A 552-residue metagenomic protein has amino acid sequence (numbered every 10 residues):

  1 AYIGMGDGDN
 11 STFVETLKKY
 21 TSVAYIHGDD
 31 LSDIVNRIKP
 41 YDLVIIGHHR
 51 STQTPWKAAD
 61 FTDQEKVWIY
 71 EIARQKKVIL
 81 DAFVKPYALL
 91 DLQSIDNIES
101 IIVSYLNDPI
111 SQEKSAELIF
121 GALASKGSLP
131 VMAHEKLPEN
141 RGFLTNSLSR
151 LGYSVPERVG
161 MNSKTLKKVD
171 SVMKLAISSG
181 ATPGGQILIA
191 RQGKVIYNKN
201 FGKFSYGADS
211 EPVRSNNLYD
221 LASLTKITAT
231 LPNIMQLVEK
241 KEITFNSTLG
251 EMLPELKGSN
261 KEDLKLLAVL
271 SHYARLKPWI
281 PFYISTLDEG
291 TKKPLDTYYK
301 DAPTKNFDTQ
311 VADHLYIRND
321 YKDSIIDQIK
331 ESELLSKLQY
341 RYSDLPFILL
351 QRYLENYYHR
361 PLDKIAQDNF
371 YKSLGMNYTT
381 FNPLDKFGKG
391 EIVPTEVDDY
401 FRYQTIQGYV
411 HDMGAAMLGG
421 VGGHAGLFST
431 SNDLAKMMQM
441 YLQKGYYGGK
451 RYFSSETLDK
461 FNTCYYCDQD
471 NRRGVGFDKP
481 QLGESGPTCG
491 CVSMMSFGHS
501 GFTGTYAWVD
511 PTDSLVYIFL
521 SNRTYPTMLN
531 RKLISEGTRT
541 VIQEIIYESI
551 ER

Functional and structural regions predicted by a protein language model:
A1-G160: C-terminal non-catalytic regions of proteins with extracellular/luminal or membrane-system context
H27, D33, L129-P138, Q443 (+6 more regions): Short, gly/Ser/Thr-rich active-site loops of penicillin-recognizing serine hydrolases
V159-L221, E242-T244, D412, M528-L529: Short, conserved catalytic-motif segment at the N-terminal edge
K167-K174, I187, G193, N217-S247 (+4 more regions): Active-site SXXK
S179-Q186, A208-V269, E333-P346, G422-A425: Short active-site loop at a secondary-structure junction that contains or immediately precedes the catalytic residue(s)
E262-M495: Short, surface-exposed loop or secondary-structure junction motifs that flank catalytic or metal-binding residues
S496, T503-V516: Short, surface-exposed beta-strand/loop micro-motifs that present aromatic residues
